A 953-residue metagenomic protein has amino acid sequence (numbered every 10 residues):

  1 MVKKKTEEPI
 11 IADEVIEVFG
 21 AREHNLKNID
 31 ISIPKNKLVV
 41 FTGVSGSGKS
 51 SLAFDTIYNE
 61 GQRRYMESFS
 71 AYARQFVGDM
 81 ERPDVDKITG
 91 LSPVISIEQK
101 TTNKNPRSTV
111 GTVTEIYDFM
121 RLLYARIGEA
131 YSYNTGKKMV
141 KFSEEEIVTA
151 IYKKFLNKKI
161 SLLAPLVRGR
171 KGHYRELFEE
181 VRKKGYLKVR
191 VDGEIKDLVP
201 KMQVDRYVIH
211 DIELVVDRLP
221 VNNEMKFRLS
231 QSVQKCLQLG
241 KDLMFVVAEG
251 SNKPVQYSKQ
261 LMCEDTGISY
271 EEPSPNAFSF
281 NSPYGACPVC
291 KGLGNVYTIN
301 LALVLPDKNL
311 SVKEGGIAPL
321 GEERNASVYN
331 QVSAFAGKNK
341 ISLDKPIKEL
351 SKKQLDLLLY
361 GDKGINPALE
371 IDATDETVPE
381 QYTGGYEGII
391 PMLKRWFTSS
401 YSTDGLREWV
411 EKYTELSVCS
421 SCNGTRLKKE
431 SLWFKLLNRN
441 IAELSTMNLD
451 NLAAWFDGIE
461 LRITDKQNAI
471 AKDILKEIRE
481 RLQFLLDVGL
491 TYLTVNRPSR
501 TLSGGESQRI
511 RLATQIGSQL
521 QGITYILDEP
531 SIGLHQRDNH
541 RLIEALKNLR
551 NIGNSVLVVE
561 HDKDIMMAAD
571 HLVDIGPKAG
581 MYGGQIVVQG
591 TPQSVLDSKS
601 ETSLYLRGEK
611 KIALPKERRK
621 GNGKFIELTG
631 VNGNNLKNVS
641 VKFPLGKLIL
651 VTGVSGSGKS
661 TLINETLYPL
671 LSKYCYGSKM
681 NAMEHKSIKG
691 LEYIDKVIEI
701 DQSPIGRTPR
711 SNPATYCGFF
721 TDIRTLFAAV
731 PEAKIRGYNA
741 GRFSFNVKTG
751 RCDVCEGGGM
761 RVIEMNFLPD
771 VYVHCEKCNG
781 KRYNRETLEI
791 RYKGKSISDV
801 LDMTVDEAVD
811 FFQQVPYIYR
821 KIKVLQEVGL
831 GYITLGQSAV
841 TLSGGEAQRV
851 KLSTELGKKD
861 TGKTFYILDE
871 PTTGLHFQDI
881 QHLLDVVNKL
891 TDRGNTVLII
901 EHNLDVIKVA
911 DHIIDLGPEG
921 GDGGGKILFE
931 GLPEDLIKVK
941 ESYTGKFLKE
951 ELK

Functional and structural regions predicted by a protein language model:
M1-K953: Conserved phosphate-binding elements of NTP-dependent enzyme cores
